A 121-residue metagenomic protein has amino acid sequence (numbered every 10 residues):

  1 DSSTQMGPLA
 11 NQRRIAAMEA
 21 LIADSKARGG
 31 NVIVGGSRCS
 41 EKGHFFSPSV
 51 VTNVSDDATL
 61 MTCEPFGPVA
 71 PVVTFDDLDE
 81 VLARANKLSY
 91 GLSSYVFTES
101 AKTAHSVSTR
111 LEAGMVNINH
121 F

Functional and structural regions predicted by a protein language model:
D1-A20, S37-F45, T62-G67: Flexible, acidic loop-helix segments that line cofactor/substrate-binding pockets
I22, R38, F45-F121: Conserved C-terminal structural/oligomerization subdomain of aldehyde/semialdehyde dehydrogenase
V32-G35: A short linear hydrophobic-aromatic micro-motif
